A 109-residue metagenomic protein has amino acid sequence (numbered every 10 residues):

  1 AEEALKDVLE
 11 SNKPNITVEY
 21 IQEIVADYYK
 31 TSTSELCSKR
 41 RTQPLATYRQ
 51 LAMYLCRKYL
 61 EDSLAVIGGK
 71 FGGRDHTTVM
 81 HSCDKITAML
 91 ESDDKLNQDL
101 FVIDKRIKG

Functional and structural regions predicted by a protein language model:
A1-Q22: Conserved C-terminal helix/linker of AAA+ ATPases
A4, V8-L9, Y29, S34 (+1 more regions): Short basic alpha-helical hairpin corresponding to helix-turn-helix/winged-helix-like nucleic-acid-binding
I24-A26: Trafficking entry modules
S34-G109: Terminal-proximal interaction/regulatory segments of ATP-powered molecular machines
